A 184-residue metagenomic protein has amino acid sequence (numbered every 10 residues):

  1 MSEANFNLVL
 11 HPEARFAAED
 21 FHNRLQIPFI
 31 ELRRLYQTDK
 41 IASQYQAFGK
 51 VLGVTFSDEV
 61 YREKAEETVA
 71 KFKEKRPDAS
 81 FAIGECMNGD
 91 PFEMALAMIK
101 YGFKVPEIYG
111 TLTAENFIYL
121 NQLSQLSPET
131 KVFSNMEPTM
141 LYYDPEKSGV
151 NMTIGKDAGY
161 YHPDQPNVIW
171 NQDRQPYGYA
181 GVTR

Functional and structural regions predicted by a protein language model:
M1-R184: An N-terminal assembly and electron-transfer interface module characteristic of large anaerobic redox and radical
